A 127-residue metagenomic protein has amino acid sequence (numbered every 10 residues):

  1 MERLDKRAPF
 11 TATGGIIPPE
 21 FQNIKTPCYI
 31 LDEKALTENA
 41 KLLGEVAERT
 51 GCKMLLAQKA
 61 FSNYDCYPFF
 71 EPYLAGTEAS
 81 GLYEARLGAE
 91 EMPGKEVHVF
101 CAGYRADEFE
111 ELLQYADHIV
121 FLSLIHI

Functional and structural regions predicted by a protein language model:
E2-I16: Acidic, low-complexity proline/glycine-rich segments
A12-I16, L42, E48-S62: N-terminal glycine-rich anion-binding loops that anchor highly charged ligand groups
A12-Y29: Generic N-terminal amphipathic, Lys/Arg-enriched alpha-helix
I17-P18, N39, P68: Glycine-rich phosphate-binding segment of PLP-dependent enzymes
P27-E33, H98: Active-site mouth loops of central-metabolism enzymes
L36, H126-I127: Adenylate-forming
L36-N39, L43: Alpha-helical packing segments of well-folded alpha/beta enzyme cores
C52-H126: Active-site-proximal beta-alpha core segment in soluble small-molecule metabolic enzymes
